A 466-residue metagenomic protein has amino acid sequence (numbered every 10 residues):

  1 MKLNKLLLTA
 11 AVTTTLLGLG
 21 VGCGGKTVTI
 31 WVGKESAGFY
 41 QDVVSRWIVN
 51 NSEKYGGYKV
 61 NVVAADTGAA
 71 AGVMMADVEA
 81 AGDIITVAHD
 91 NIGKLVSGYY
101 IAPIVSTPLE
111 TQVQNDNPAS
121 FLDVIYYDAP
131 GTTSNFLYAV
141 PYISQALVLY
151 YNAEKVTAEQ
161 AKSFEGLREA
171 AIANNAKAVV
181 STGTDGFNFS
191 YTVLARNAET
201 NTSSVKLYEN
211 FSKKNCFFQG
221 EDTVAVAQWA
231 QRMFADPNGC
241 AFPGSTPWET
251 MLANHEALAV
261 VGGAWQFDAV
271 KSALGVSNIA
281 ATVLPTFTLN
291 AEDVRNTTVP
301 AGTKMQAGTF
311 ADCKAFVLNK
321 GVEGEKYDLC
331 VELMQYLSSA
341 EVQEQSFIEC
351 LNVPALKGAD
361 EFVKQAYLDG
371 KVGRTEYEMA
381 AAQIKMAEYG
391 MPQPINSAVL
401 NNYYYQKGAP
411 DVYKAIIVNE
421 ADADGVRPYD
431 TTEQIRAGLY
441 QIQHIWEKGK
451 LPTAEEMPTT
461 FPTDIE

Functional and structural regions predicted by a protein language model:
N4, L8, L16-K94, G425 (+3 more regions): Conserved N-terminal structural module of periplasmic/extracytoplasmic solute-binding proteins
V43, A225-W229, G324-L337, Q434: Short amphipathic alpha-helical coupling segments at ligand-binding clamshell hinges and other catalytic/signaling
V63-V73, A241-A253: Short helix-initiation/N-cap motifs at beta->coil->alpha
H89-L147, E159, A280-T282, A291-G302: Hinge/lid segment of periplasmic solute-binding proteins
A129-P130, S134-Y142, L147, E165-C216 (+3 more regions): Extracytoplasmic/periplasmic solute-binding protein
E209-S245, K271, L284: Glycine-centered hinge/linker elements that transmit conformational signals in sensory and ligand-binding systems
L274-A355: Extracytoplasmic/periplasmic substrate-recognition and gating elements
D369-E466: Conserved C-terminal helix/tail region of periplasmic/extracytoplasmic solute-binding proteins
